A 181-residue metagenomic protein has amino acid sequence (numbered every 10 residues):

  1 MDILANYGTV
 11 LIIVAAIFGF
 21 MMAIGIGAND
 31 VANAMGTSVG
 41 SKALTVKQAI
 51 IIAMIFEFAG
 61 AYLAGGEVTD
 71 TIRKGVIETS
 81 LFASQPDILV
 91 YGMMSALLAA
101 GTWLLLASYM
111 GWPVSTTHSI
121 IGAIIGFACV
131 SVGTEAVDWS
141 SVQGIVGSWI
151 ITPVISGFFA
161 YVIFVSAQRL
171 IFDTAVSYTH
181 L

Functional and structural regions predicted by a protein language model:
M1-I13, G66, D70-Y91: Helix-loop-helix hairpins and the membrane-proximal interhelical loops of multi-pass alpha-helical transport proteins
F20-V31, M54-G66, D70, A96-S108 (+4 more regions): Transmembrane alpha-helical segments of multi-pass membrane transport proteins and ion-pumping complexes
G27-M35, A43, M110-G122: Short, non-helical or kinked segments that cap or interrupt transmembrane helices
T37-L44, I121-E135: Interfacial segments of multi-pass membrane proteins
A43-M54: Membrane-interface alpha-helices at helix entry/exit sites of multi-pass transporters
E67, V76, S80, M110 (+2 more regions): Membrane-interfacial segments
M93, E135-V154: Structural signal for the N-terminal portions of transmembrane helices and their immediately preceding loop/interface
T179-H180: Conserved small/polar residues in nucleotide/adenosyl-binding loops
